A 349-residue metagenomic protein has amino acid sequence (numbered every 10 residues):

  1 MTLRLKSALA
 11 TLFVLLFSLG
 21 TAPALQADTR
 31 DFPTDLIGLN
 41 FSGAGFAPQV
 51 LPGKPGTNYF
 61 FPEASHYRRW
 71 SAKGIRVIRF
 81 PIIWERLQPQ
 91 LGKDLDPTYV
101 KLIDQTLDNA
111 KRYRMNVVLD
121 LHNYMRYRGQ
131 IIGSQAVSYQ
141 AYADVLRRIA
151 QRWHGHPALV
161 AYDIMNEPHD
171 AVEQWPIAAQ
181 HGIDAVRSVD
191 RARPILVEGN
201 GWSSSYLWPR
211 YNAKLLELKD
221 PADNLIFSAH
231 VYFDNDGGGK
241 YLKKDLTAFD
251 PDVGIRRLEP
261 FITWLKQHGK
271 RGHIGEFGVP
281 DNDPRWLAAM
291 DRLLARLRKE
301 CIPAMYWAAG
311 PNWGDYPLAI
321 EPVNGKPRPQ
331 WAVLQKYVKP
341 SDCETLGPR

Functional and structural regions predicted by a protein language model:
M1-L12: Bacterial N-terminal signal peptides that target proteins for export
A10-G20: Bacterial N-terminal signal peptides
L25-V77, K93, A332-Y337, S341-L346: N-terminal carbohydrate-binding accessory modules
S42-A47, V77, I83-Q88, N123-Y127 (+5 more regions): Solvent-exposed loop/turn segments at secondary-structure junctions within structured extracellular/periplasmic domains
A47-P55, W84-K101, N123-S138, K240-K244 (+1 more regions): Surface-exposed, active-site-proximal loop segments in enzymatic domains
P55-F60, Q135, A143-V160, M165-P303 (+2 more regions): Extracellular glycoside hydrolase catalytic/binding regions
N58-R76, G92-N123, Q130-A161, Q174-R187: An active-site-proximal structural segment forming one wall of the substrate-binding cleft that immediately precedes
F61-I83, L258-L265, E300: Catalytic domains of carbohydrate-active enzymes, especially glycoside hydrolases
